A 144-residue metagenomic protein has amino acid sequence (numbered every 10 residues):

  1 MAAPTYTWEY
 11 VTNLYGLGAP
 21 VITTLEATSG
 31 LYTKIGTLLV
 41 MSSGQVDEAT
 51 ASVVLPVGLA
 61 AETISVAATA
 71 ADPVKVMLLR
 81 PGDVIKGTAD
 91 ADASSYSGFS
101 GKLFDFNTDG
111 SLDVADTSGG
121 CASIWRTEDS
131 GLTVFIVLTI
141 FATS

Functional and structural regions predicted by a protein language model:
M1-S144: Surface-exposed, low-hydrophobicity beta-strand/loop segments enriched in small/polar/acidic residues
